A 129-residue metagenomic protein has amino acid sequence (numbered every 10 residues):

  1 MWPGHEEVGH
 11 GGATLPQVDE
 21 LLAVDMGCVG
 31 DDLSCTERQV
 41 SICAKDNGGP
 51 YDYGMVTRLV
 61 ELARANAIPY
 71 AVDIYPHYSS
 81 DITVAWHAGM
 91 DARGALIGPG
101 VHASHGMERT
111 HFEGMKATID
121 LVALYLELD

Functional and structural regions predicted by a protein language model:
M1-K45, I82: Acidic/histidine-rich catalytic neighborhood of metal-dependent amide-processing enzymes
S41-D129: Active-site-adjacent substrate-binding region of metalloamidase/peptidase-like peptide-processing proteins
